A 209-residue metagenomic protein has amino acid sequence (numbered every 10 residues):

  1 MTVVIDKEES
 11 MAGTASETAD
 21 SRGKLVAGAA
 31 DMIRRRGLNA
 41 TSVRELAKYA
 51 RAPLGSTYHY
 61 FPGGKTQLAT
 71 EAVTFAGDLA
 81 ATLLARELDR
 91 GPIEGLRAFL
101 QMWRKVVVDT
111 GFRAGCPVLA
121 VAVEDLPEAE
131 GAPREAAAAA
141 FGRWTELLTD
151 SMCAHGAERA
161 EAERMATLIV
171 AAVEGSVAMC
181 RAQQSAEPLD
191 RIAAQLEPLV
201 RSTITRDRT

Functional and structural regions predicted by a protein language model:
M1-D20, R206-T209: N-terminal intrinsically disordered/low-complexity leader segments
K24, G28, M32-E71: Helix-turn-helix
V73-L79: Short, basic, alpha-helical segments at the C-terminal edge of helix-turn-helix-like DNA-binding modules
D78, Q101-T149: Short secondary-structure transition hinges
L83-G115, M165-I169: Hydrophobic alpha-helical connector segments
V106, E124, V170-E187, R201-R206: Amphipathic C-terminal alpha-helical segment
L119-A120, R159-M179, R191, Q195-L199: Hydrophobic alpha-helical segments that form the core of small-molecule binding pockets and/or dimer interfaces
E128-E130, F141-A166, S202-T209: Hydrophobic alpha-helical bundle segments that form small-molecule/ligand-binding pockets
